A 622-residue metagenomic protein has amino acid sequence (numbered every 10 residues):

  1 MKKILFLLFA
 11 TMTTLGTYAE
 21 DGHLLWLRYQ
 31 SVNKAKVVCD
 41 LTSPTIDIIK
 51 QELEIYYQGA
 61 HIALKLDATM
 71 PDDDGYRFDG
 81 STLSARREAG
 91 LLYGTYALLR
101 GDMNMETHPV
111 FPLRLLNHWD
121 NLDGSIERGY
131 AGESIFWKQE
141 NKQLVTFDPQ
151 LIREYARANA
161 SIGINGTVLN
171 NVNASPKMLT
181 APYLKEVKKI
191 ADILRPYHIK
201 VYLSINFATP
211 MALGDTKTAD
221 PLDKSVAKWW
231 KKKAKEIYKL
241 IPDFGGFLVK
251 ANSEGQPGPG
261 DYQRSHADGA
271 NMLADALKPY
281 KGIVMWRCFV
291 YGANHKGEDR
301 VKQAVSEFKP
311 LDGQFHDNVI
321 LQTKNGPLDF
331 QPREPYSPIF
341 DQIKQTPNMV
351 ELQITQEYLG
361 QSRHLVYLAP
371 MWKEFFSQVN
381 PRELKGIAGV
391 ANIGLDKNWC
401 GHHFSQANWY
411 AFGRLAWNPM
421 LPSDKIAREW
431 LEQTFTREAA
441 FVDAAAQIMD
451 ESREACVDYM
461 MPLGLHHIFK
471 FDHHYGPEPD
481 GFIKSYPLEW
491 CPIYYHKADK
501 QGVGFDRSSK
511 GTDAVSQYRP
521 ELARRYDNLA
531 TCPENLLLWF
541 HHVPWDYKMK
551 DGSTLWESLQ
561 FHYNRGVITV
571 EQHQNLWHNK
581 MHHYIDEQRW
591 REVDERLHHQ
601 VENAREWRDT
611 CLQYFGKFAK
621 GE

Functional and structural regions predicted by a protein language model:
M1-I4: Positively charged n-region of N-terminal signal peptides that target proteins for export
F9-A10, T146: Short, basic, low-complexity termini and linkers enriched in Ser/Thr/Gly/Pro that act as targeting/leader peptides
T14-G16: N-terminal signal peptide c-region/cleavage motif recognized by signal peptidases
Y18-S81, G101: Acidic, contiguous N-terminal accessory segments
D21-L24, T42-E52, D79-K235, K239-L248 (+1 more regions): Feature activates predominantly on carbohydrate-active enzymes
C39-I46, K65-M70, S84-E88, D120 (+3 more regions): Structural motif
K142-T146, D215-R428, T434, E438: Catalytic-core regions of glycoside hydrolase
E383-E622: C-terminal non-catalytic alpha-helical accessory regions
